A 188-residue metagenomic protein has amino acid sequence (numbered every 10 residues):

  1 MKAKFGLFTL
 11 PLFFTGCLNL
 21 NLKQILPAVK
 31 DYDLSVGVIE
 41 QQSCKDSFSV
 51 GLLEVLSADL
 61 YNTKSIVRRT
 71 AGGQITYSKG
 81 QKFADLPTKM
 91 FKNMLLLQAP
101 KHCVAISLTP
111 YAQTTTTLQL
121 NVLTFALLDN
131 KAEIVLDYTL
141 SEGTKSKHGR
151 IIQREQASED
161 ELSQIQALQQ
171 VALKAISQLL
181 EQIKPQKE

Functional and structural regions predicted by a protein language model:
M1-N19: Sec-dependent bacterial lipoprotein signal peptides
F13-G16, L179, I183: Hydrophobic membrane-targeting alpha-helices
C17-A84, P185-E188: A structural "domain/chain start" motif
L18-D33, G37, L97, K101-S146: Surface-exposed short loop/turn segments
V55-S57, A71, L123-F125, D137-T139 (+1 more regions): Solvent-exposed coil/turn segments that connect beta secondary-structure elements in extracytoplasmic/periplasmic
G73-K82, G143-Q178: Short secondary-structure boundary motifs at beta->alpha junctions and helix caps
T88, K92, L96, L173-I176 (+1 more regions): Extracytoplasmic/secreted envelope proteins and their assembly/folding machinery, especially bacterial periplasmic
V104-I106, I183-E188: Surface-exposed helix-capping loop/turn segments at secondary-structure junctions
